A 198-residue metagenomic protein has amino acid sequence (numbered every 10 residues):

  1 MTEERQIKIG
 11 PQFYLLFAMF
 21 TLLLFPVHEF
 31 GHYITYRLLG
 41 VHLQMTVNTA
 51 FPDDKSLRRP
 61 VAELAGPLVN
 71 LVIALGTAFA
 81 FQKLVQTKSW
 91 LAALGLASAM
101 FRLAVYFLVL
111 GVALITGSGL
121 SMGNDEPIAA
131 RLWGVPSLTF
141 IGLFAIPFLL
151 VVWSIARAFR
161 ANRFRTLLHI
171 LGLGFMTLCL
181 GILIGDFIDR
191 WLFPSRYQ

Functional and structural regions predicted by a protein language model:
M1-Q198: Hydrophobic transmembrane alpha-helices and their immediate loop junctions in multi-pass integral membrane proteins
